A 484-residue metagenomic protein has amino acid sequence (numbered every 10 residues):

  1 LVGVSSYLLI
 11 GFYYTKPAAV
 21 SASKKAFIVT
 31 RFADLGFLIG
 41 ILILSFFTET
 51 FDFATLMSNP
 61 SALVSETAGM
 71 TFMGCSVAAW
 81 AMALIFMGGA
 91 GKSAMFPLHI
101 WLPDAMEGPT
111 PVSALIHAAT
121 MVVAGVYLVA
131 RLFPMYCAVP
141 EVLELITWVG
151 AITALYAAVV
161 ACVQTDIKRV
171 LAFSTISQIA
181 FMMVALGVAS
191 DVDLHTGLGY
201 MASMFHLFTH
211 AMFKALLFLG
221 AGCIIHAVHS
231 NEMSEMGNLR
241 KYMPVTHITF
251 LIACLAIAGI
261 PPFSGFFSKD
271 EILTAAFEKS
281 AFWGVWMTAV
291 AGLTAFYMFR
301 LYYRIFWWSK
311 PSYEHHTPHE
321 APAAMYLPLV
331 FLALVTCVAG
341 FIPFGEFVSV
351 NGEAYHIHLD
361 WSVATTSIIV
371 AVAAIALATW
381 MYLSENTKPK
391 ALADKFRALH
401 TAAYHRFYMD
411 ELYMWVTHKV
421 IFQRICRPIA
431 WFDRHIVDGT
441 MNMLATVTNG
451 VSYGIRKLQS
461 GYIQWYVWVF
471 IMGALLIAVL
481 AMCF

Functional and structural regions predicted by a protein language model:
V4-A321, V335, F341: Hydrophobic transmembrane alpha-helices and their helix-loop junctions in integral membrane proteins
L38-I41, L128, F250-L251, L329-A339 (+2 more regions): Hydrophobic alpha-helical transmembrane segments of multi-pass integral membrane proteins
F46, I257-P262, C337-F344, T379-L383 (+1 more regions): Alpha-helical transmembrane segments of multi-pass membrane proteins
I100, H206, F218, S234 (+16 more regions): Feature representing long, continuous alpha-helical segments
K214-L216, G292-L301, V370-A391: Hydrophobic alpha-helical membrane-embedded segments
W308, P318-A376: Hard-cation-handling environments
F347-S362, L383-F484: Aromatic-capped, Gly/Pro-kinked transmembrane alpha-helices
